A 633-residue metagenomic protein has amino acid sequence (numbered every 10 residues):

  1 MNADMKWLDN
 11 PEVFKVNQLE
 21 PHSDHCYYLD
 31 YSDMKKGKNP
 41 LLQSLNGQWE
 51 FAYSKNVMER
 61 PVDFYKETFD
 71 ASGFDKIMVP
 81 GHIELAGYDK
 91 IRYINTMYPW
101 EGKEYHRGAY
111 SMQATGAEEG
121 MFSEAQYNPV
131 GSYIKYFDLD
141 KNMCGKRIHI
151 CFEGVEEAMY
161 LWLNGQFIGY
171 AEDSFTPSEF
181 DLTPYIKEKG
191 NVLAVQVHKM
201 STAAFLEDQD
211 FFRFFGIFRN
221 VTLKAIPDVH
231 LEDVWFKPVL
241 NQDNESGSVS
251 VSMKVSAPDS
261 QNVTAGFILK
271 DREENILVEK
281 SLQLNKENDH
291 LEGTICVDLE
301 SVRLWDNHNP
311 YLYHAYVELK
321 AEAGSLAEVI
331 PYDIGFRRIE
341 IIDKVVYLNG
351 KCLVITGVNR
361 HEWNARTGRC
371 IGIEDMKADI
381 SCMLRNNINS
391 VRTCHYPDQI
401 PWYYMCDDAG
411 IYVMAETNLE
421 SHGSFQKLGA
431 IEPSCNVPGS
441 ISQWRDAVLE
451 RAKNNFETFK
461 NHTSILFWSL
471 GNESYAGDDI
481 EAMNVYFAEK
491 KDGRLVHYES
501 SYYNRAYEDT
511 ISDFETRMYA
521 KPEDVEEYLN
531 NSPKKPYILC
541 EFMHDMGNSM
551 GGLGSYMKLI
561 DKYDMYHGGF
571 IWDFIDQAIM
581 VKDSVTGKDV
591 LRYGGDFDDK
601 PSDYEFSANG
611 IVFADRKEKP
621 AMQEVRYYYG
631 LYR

Functional and structural regions predicted by a protein language model:
N2-P21, K35-K36, E50-S54, H82-A86 (+7 more regions): Accessory beta-strand-rich segments of carbohydrate-active enzymes
G37-P61, T68, M78, I83-A86 (+6 more regions): Substrate-binding clefts and catalytic carboxylate motifs of secreted carbohydrate-active enzymes
G81-L139, M143-C151, E157-W162, G169 (+6 more regions): Active-site-adjacent substrate/metal-binding segments within catalytic domains of carbohydrate-active enzymes
M143-K146, I186-G190, L299-L312: Short glycine/proline/serine/threonine-rich loop/turn segments at secondary-structure transition edges
L161-L163, S246-Q283, G293: Beta-strand-rich binding/interaction modules
A194-Q196, H314-E318: Extracellular recognition modules
D228-P258, E624-R633: Surface beta-strand/loop "capping" patches
E232-V239, G247-S250, E328, C382-R385 (+3 more regions): Active-site region of glycoside hydrolase catalytic domains
